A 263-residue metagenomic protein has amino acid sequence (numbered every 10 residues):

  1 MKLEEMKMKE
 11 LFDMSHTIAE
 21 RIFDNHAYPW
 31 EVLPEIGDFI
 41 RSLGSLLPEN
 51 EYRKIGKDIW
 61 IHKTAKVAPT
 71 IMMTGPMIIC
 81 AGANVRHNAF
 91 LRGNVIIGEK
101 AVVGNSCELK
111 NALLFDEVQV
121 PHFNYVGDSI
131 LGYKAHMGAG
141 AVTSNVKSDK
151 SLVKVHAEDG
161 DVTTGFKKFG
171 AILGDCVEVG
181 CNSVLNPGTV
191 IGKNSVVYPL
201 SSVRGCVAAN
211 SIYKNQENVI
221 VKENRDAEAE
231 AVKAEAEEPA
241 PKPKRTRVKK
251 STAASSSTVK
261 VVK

Functional and structural regions predicted by a protein language model:
M1-D58, N194, L200, N210-S211 (+1 more regions): Terminal amphipathic alpha-helical/low-complexity segments used for targeting or macromolecular assembly
G44, I71-C80, V85-V179, S183-L185 (+2 more regions): Flexible, glycine/small-residue-enriched loop-and-beta-strand segment within the central core of proteins
I61-H62, G174: Conserved short histidine dyad/triad with adjacent acidic residue
V142, S202-V203: Conserved sequence/active-site signature of Rossmann-fold short-chain dehydrogenase/reductase
V179-S201: A conserved acidic, glycine/proline-rich C-terminal tail/linker
C206-V207: Membrane-embedded beta-barrel scaffold of Gram-negative outer-membrane proteins
